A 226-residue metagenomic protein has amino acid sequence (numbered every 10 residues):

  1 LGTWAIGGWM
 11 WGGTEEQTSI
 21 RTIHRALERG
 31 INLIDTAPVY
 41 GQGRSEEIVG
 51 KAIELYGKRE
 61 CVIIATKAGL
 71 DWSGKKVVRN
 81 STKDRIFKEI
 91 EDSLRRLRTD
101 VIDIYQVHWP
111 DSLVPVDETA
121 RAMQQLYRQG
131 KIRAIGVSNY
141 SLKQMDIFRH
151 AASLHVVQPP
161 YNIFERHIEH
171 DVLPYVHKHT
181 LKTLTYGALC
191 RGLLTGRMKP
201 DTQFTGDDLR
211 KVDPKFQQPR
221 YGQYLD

Functional and structural regions predicted by a protein language model:
L1, S19, A26, I34 (+9 more regions): Conserved, mostly hydrophobic/aromatic
L1-V62: N-terminal binding-site loop/beta-alpha segment at the start of enzyme catalytic domains that lines or forms
W4-Q17, D71-F87, P110-L113: Active-site mouth loops of central-metabolism enzymes
G13-A26, N80-R98, S141-I147: Short, acidic/polar
E28, G50-I63, L94-R98, Y127 (+1 more regions): Acidic (Asp/Glu)-rich catalytic clusters
E46-K58, E89-R95, D171-T180: Short amphipathic alpha-helices and their capping/turn segments at secondary-structure boundaries
E60-S73: A short, structured active-site edge motif that brings together acidic residues
P110-D226: Beta/alpha (TIM)-barrel catalytic core signal, keyed to glycine-rich beta->alpha loops juxtaposed to Asp/Glu that bind
